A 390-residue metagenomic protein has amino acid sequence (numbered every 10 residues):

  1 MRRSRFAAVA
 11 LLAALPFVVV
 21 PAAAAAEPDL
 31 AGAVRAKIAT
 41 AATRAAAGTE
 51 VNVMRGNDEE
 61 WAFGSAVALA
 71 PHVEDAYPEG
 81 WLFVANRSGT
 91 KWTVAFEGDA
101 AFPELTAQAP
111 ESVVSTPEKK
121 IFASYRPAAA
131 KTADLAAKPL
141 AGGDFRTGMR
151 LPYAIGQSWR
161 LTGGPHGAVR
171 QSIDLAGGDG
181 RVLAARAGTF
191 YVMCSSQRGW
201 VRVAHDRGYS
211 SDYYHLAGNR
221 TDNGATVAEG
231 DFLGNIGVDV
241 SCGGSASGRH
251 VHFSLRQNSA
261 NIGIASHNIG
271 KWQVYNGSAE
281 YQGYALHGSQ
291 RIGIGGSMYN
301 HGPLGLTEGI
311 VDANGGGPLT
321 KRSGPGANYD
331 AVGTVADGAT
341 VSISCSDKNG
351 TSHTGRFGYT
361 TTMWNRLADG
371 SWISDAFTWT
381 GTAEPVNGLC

Functional and structural regions predicted by a protein language model:
M1-A26: Secretory targeting and sorting signals
A26-V51: Short, non-transmembrane alpha-helical segments in secretory-pathway proteins
A76, T334-T382: SH3/SH3-like beta-barrel superfamily modules
W81-A137: Short beta-strand edge/turn micro-motifs at domain boundaries
V113-G199, E229, Y284-G317, S323: Surface-exposed, glycine-biased beta-strand/turn segments
R146-M149, R181, S247-E308, D375-C390: Acidic, glycine-rich catalytic/binding loops that coordinate metals and/or anionic ligands
L161, G188-F190, G224-D239, G338: A structural signal for short beta-strand/turn segments enriched in small hydrophobics and glycine
A184-R220, S241, S245-H250, T351-W364: Zn2+-dependent peptidoglycan hydrolase active-site motif and core
